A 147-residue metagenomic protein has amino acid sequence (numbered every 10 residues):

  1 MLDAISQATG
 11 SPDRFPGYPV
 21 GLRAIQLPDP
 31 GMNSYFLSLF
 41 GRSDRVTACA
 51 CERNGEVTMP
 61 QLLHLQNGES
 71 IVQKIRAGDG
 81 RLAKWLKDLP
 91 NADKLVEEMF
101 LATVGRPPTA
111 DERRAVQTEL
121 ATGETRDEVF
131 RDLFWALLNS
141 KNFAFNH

Functional and structural regions predicted by a protein language model:
M1-T109, N139-H147: An acidic, gly/pro-interrupted, aromatic-rich
A92, V96, E112, R126 (+1 more regions): Hydrophobic (often cysteine-bearing) scaffold residues that line and stabilize catalytic clefts of nucleotide/cofactor
R114-G123: Amphipathic alpha-helical segments that form the core helices of the histone-fold
L133: Globin-like tetrapyrrole-binding proteins
A136: Short alpha-helical functional segments enriched in proximate histidine and acidic residues
